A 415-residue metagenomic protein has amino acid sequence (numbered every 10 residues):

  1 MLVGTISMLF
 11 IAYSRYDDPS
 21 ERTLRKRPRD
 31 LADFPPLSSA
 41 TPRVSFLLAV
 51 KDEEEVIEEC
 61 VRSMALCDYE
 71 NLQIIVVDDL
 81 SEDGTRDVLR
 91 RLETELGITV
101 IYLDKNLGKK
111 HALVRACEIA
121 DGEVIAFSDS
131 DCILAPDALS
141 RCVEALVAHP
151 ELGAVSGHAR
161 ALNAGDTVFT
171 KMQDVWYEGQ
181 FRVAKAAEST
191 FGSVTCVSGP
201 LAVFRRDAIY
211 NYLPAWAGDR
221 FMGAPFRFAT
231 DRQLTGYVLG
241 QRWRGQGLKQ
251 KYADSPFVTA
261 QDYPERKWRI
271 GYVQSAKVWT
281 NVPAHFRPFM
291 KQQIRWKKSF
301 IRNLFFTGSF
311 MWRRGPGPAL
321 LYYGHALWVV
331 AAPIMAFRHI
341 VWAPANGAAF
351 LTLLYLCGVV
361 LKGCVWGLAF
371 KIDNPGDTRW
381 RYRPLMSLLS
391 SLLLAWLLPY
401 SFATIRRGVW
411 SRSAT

Functional and structural regions predicted by a protein language model:
M1-I11: Helix-enriched interaction subdomains in cytosolic or periplasmic regions, typified by TIR/SEFIR signaling/NADase cores
I11-R27, P36, L321-G408: Membrane-embedded multi-pass helical conduit in multi-pass membrane proteins, especially envelope-biosynthetic
T23-M311: Non-transmembrane catalytic domains and loops of membrane-associated enzymes and transporters that build or traffic
A40, V409-T415: Short linear elements at protein peripheries
M311-R313, P375: Helix-boundary and loop/linker segments of multi-pass membrane transporters
R313-Y322: Membrane-water interface at loop-to-transmembrane-helix junctions
